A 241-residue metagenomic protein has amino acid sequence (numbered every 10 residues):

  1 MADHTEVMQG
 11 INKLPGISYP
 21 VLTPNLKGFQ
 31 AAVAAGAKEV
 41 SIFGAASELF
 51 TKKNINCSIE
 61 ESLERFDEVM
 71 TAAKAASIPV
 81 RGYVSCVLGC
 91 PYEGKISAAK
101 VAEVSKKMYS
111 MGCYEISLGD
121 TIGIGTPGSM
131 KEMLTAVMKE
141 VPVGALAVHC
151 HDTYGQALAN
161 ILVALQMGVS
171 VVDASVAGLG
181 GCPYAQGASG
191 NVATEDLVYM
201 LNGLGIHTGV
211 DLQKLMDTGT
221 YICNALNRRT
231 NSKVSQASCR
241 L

Functional and structural regions predicted by a protein language model:
M1-L241: Catalytic cores and adjacent flexible loops of soluble metabolic enzymes that perform enolate/carbanion chemistry on
